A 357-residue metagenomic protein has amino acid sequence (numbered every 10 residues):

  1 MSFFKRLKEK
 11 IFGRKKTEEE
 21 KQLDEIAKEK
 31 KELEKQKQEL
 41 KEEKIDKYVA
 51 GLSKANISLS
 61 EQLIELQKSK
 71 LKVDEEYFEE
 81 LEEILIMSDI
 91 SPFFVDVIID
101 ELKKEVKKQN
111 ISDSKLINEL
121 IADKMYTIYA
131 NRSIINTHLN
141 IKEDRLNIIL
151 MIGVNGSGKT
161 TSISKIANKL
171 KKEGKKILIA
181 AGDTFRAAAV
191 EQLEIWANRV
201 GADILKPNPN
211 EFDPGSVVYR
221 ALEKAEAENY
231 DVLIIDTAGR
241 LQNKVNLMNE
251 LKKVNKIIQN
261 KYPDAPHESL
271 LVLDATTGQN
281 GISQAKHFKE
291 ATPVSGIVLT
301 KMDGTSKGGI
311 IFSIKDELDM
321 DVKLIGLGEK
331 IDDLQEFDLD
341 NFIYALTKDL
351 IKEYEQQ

Functional and structural regions predicted by a protein language model:
M1-H138, K142-N147, K172, L178 (+1 more regions): Non-catalytic terminal/linker segments enriched in charged/polar, low-complexity residues
A122, Y126, N131-Q357: P-loop/Walker A NTP-binding module and the surrounding RecA-like catalytic core of P-loop NTPases
